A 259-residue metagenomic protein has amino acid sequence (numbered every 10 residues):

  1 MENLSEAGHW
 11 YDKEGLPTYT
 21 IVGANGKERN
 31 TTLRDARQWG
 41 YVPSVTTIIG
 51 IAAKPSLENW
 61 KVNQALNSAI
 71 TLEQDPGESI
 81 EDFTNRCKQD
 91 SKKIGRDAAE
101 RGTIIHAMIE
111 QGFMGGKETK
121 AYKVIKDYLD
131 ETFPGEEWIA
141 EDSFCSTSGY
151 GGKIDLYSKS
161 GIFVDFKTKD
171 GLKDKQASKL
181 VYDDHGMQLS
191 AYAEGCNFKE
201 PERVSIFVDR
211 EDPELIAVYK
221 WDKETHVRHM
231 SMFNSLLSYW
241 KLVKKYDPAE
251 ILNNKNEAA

Functional and structural regions predicted by a protein language model:
M1-G151, A259: Metal-dependent nuclease catalytic cores that hydrolyze phosphodiester bonds in DNA/RNA, characterized by
W138-E250: Mg2+/Mn2+-dependent nuclease catalytic core
L252-A259: Acidic, carboxylate-rich catalytic segments that either coordinate divalent cations
